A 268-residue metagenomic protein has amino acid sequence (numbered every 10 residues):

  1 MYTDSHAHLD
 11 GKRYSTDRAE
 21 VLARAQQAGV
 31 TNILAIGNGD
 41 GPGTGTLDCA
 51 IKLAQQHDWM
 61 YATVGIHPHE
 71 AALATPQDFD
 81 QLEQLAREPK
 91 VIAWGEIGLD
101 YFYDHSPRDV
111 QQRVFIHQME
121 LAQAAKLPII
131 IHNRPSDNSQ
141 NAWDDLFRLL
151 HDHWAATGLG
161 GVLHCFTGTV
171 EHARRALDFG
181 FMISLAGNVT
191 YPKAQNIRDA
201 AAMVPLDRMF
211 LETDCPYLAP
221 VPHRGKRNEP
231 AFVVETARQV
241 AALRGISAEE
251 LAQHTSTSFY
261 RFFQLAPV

Functional and structural regions predicted by a protein language model:
M1-V268: Mid-domain alpha/beta scaffold segments of enzyme catalytic cores
